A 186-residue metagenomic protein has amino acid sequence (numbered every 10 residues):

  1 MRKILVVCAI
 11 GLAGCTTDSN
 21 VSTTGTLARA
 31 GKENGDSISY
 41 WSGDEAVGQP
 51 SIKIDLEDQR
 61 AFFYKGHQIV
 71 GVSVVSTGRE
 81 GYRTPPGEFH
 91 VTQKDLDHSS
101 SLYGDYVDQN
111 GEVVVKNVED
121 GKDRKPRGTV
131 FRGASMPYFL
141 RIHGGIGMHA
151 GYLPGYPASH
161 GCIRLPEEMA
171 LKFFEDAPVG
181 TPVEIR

Functional and structural regions predicted by a protein language model:
R2-V7: Sec-dependent signal peptide recognition, specifically the positively charged N-region followed immediately by
A9-C15: Hydrophobic h-region of N-terminal signal peptides that target proteins for export in Gram-negative bacteria
C15-S37: Bacterial Sec signal peptide processing site at the extreme N-terminus
C15-V21, Y82, P86, D105-R186: Exported/periplasmic cell-wall-interacting domains
G35-S51, L56-E57, G71-F89, G121-R127 (+1 more regions): N-terminal post-signal-peptidase region of extra-cytosolic proteins
E57-Q59, G66-I69, G78-E80, K94-D97 (+3 more regions): Solvent-exposed coil/turn segments that connect beta secondary-structure elements in extracytoplasmic/periplasmic
F62-Y64, L140: Conserved hydrophobic/aromatic positions in well-ordered beta-strands
G87-Y103: Short, solvent-exposed cationic patches
